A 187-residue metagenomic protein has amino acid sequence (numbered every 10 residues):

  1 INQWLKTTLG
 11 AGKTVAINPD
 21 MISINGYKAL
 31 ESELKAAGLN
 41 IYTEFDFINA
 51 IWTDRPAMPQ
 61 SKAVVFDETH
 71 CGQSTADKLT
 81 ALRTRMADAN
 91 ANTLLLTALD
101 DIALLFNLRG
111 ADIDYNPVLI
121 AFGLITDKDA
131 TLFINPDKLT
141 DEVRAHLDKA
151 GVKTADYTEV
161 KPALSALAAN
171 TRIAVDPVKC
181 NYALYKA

Functional and structural regions predicted by a protein language model:
I1-A187: A composition/biophysics-driven feature that prefers long, compositionally simple stretches
